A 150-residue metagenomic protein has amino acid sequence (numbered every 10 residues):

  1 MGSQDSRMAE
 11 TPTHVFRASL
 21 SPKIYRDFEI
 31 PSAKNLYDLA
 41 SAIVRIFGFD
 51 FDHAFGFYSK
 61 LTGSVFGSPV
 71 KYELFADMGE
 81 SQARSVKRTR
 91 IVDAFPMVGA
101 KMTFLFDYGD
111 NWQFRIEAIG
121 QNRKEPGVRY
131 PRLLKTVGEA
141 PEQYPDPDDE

Functional and structural regions predicted by a protein language model:
M1-E150: Short linear regulatory motifs enriched in tryptophan with gly/pro/ser
